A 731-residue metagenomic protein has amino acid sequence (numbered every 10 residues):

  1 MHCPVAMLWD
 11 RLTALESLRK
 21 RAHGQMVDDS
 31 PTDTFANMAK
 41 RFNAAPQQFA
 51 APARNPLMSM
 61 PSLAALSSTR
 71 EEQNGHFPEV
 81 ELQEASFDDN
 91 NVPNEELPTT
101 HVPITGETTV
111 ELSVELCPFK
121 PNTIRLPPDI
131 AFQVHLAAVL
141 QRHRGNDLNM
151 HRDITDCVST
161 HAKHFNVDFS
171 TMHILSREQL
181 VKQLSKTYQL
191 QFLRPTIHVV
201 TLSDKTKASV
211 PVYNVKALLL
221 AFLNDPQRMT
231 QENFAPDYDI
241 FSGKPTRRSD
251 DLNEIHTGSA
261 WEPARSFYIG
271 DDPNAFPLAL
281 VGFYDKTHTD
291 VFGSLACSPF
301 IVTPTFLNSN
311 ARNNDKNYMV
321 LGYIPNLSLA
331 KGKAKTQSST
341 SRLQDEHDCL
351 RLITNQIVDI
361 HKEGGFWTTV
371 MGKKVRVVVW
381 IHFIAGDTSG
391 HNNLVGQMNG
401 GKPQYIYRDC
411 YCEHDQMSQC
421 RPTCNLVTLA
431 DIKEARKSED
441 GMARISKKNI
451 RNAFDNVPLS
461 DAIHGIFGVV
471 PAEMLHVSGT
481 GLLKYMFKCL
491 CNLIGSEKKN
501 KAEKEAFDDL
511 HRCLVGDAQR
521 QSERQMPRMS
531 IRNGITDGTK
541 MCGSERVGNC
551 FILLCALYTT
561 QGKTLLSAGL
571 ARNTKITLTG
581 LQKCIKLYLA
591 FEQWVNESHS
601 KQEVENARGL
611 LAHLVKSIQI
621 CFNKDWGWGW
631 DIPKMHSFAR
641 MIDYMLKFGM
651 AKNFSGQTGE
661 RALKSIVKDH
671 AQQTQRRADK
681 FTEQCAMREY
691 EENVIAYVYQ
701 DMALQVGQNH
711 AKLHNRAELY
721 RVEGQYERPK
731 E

Functional and structural regions predicted by a protein language model:
M1-P118: Polybasic, low-complexity terminal segments and linkers that are predominantly intrinsically disordered and enriched
K40, P56, S67, N74-F87 (+8 more regions): Terminal interaction-prone segments of large eukaryotic proteins
A53, S67-R70, S209-V212, K216-T287 (+3 more regions): Charged (Asp/Glu and Lys/Arg) segments that form or flank catalytic channels of large polymer- and nucleotide-handling
G106-R177: N-terminal-proximal low-complexity accessory segments that begin disordered and transition into the first
P128-A137, N317-Q337, R528-N533, I585-Q593 (+1 more regions): Surface-exposed beta-strand-to-loop junctions that form interaction patches on eukaryotic regulatory domains
F283-G332: Acidic, metal-ligating active-site segments
T289-F292, S309-A311, K331, H391 (+4 more regions): Eukaryotic short linear interaction motifs
G293-C297, N313-N317, T336, Q419-T423 (+1 more regions): Short coil/turn segments at secondary-structure boundaries
